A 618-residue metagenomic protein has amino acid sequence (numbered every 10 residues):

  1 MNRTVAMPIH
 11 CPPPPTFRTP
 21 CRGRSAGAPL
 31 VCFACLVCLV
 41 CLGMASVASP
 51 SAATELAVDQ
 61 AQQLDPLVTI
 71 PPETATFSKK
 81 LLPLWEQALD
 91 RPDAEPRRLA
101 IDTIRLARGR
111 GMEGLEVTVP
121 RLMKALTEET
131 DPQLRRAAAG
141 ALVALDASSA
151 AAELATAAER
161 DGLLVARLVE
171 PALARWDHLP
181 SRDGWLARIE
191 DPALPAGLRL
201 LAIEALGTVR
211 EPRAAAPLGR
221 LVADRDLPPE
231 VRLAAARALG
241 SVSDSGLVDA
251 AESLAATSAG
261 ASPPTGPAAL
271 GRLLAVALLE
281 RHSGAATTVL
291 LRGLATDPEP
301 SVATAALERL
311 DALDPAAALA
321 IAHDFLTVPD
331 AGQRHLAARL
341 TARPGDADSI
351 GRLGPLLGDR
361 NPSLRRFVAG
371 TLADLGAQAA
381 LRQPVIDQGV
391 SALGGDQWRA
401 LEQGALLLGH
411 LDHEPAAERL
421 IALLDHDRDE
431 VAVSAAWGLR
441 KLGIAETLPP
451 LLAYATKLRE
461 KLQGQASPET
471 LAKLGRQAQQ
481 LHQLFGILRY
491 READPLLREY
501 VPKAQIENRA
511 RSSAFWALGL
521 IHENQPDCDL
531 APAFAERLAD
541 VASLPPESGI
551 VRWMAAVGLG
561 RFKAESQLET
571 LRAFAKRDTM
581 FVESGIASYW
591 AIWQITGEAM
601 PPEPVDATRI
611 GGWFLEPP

Functional and structural regions predicted by a protein language model:
M1-A28: N-terminal secretory signal peptides that target proteins for export/translocation
N2-T4, A26, C32-C35, Q62-D65: Compositionally biased, low-complexity intrinsically disordered regions
P29-S46: Bacterial N-terminal signal peptides
L42-A57: Signal peptide processing junction and immediate N-terminal pro/mature segment of secreted/exported proteins
D59-F77, E95-E113, K124, Q133-A147 (+21 more regions): Structural detector for internal amphipathic alpha-helices that build alpha-solenoid repeat scaffolds
T76-A88, G111-T127, A147-E159, H178-E190 (+12 more regions): Amphipathic alpha-helical scaffolding segments comprising HEAT/armadillo-like alpha-solenoid repeats
P92-D93, T130-D131, D161-G162, A193-P195 (+13 more regions): Short inter-helical turns and helix N-cap capping residues of alpha-solenoid HEAT/ARM repeat scaffolds
A587-P618: Terminal, low-structured helical/coil segments at or just beyond the last alpha-helical repeat
